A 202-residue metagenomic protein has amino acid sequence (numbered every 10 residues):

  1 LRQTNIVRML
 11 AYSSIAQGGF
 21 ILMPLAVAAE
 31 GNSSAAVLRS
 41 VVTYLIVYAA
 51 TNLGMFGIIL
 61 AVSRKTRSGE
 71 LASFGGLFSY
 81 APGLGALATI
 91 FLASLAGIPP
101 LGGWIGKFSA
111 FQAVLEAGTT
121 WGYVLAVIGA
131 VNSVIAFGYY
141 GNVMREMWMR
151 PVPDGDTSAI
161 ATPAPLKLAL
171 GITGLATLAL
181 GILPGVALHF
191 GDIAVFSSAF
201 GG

Functional and structural regions predicted by a protein language model:
L1-G202: Alpha-helical transmembrane segments of multi-pass membrane proteins predominantly involved in bioenergetics
